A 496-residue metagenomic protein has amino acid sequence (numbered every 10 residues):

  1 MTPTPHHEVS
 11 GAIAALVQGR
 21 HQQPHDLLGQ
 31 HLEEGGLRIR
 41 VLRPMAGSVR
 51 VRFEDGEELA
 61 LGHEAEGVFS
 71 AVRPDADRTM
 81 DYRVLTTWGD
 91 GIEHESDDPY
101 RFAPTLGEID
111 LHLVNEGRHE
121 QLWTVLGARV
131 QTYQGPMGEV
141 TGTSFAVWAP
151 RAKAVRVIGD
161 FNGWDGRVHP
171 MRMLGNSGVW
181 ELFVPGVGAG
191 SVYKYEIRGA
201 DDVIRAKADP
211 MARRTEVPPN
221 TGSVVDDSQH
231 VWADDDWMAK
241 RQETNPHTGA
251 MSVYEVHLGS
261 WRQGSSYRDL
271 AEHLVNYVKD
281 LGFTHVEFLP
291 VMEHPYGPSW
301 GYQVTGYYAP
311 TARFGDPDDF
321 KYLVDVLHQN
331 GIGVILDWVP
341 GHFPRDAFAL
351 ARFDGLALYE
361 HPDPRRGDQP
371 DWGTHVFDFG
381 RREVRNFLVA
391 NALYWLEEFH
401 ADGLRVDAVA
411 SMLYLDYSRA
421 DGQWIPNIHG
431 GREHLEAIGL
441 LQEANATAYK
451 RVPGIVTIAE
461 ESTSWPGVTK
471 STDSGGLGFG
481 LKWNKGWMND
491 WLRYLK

Functional and structural regions predicted by a protein language model:
M1-E34, E58, E64-A149, L174-E255 (+2 more regions): The feature marks proteins involved in alpha-glucan
L42-S48, W148-V155: Short proline/glycine-enriched turn/loop motifs at strand-loop junctions of beta-rich domains
S48, A154, H285, D402-G403 (+1 more regions): Residues at the N-termini of beta-strands
V49-V51, V155-V157, Y193: Short beta-strand elements bearing conserved aromatic residues within extracellular beta-rich modules
R52-D55, I158-D160, R198: Short strand-turn-strand beta-turns centered on an Asx-Gly dipeptide
G163-G166: Short beta-strand and strand-turn-strand segments in soluble, beta-rich domains
A212-V217, H230-V231, D235-V253, H257-E433: Substrate-binding/active-site clefts of carbohydrate-active enzymes
H400-D402, A420-K496: Conserved alpha/beta catalytic core and glycan-binding cleft of carbohydrate-active enzymes
